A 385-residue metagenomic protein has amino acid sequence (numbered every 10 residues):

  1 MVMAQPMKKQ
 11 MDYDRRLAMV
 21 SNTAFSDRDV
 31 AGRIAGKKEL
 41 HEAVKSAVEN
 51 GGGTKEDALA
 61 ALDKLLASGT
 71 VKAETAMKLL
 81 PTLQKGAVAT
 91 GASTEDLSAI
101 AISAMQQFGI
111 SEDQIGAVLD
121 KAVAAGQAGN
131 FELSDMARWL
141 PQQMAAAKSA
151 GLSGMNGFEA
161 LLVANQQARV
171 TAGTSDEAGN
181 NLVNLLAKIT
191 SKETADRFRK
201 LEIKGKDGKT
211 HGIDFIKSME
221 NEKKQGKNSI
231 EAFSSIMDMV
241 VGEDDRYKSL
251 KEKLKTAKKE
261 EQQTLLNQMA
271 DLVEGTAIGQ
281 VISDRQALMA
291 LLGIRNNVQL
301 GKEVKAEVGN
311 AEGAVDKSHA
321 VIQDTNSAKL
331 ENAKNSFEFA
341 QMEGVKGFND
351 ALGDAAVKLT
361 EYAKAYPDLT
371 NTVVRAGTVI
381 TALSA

Functional and structural regions predicted by a protein language model:
M1-A99, Q106-A117, G126-M136, A150-M155 (+2 more regions): A short, structural motif
M1-K8, D350-A385: Low-complexity, glycine/alanine-rich, low-charge segments that are largely flexible
M7, K37, G208, Q341 (+2 more regions): Functionally constrained cores in energy, signaling, and assembly domains
M19-N22, A117, K121-A124, D354-V357 (+1 more regions): Short amphipathic alpha-helical coupling elements at transmembrane boundaries
V20, M289, A333, A376-V379: General helical structural elements
A58-K64, T75-G86, E95-Q107, Q114-A125 (+3 more regions): Alpha-helical architecture feature
K148-S149, A382: Small-residue-rich, membrane-active alpha-helical segments
